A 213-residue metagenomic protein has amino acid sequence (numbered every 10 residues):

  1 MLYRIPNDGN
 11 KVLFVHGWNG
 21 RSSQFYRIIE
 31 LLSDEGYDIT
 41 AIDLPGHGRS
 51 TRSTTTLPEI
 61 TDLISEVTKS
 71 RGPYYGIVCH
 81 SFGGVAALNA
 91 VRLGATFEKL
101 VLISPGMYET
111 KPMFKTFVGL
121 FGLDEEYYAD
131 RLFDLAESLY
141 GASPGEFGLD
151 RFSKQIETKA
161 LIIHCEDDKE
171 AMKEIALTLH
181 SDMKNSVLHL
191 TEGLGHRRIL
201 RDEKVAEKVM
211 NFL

Functional and structural regions predicted by a protein language model:
G9, G17-G20: Active-site glycine-rich loops that stabilize anionic/oxyanionic intermediates across multiple enzyme folds
S22, I29-T51: Conserved alpha/beta-hydrolase
T54-Y75: Alpha/beta-hydrolase active-site loop
V78-A87: Gly/Ala-rich beta-loop-alpha elbow adjacent to hydrolase catalytic centers
A95-A142: Hydrolase active-site cap/lid region
Q155-E157, I162-H164, D168: Short beta-strand/loop motif that positions the catalytic acidic residue of the alpha/beta-hydrolase fold
T158, M172-S181: Short alpha-helix in the alpha/beta-hydrolase fold that links the catalytic acid
L194-K204: Catalytic histidine-centered segment of alpha/beta-hydrolase-like enzymes
